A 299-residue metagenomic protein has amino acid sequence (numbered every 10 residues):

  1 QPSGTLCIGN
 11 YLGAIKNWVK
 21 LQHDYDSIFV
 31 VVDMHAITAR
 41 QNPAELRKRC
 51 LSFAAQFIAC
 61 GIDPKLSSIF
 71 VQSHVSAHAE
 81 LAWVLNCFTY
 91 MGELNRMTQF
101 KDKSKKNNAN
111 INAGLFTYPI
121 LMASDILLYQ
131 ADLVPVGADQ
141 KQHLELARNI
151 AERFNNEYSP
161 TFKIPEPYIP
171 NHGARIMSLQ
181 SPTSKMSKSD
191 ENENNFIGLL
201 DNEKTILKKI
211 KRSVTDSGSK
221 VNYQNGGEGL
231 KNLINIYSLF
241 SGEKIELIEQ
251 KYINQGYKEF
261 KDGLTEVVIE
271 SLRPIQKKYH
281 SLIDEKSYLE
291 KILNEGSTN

Functional and structural regions predicted by a protein language model:
P2-S124, H280: N-terminal Rossmann-like or analogous alpha/beta NTP/dinucleotide-binding catalytic cores that position adenine
S3, A131, N192-N194: Short, solvent-exposed beta-strand edge segments and adjacent coil->beta transition regions
N10, Q142, R148-N299: Conserved nucleotide- and phosphate/pyrophosphate-binding catalytic cores in adenylate/nucleotidyl-handling enzymes
A54, G61, T89-G92, A131 (+2 more regions): A generic secondary-structure signal for well-formed alpha-helical elements
F57, L85, D125, D139 (+2 more regions): Divalent metal-coordination and catalytic microenvironments
M91-N95, L128-P135, L239-I248, Q276: Short helix-capping/linker segments at secondary-structure and domain boundaries
Q99-F154, Y158, S178: Internal, conserved structured core segments that host functional sites
